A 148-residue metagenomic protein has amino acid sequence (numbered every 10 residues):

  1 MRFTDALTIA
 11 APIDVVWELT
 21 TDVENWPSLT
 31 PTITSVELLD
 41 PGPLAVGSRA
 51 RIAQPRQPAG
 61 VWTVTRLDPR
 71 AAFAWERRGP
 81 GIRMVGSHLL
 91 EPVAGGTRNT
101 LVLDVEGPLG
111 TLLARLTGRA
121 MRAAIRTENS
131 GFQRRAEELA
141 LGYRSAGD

Functional and structural regions predicted by a protein language model:
M1-G42, D148: Hydrophobic ligand-binding cavity/cleft-lining segments
M1-T8, R49, A59, A72 (+2 more regions): Intrinsic-disorder/low-complexity, polar/charged segments enriched in Ser/Thr/Lys/Arg/Asp/Glu/Gln
D5-L7, G60-R66, R77, V85-P92: Hydrophobic/aromatic beta-strand elements that line small-molecule binding cavities or substrate pockets in beta-rich
I13-D14, P41, R66-R70, L89-R98: A short, structured loop/turn motif at beta-sheet edges
D14-E18, S28, R66, G95 (+3 more regions): Replace "anionic and nucleotidyl ligands
S48-P55, F73-G79: Short beta-strand segments that buttress and anchor functional surface loops
E76-T127, F132-R134, Y143-G147: Beta-strand/loop substructures that line and gate deep hydrophobic ligand-binding cavities in soluble
